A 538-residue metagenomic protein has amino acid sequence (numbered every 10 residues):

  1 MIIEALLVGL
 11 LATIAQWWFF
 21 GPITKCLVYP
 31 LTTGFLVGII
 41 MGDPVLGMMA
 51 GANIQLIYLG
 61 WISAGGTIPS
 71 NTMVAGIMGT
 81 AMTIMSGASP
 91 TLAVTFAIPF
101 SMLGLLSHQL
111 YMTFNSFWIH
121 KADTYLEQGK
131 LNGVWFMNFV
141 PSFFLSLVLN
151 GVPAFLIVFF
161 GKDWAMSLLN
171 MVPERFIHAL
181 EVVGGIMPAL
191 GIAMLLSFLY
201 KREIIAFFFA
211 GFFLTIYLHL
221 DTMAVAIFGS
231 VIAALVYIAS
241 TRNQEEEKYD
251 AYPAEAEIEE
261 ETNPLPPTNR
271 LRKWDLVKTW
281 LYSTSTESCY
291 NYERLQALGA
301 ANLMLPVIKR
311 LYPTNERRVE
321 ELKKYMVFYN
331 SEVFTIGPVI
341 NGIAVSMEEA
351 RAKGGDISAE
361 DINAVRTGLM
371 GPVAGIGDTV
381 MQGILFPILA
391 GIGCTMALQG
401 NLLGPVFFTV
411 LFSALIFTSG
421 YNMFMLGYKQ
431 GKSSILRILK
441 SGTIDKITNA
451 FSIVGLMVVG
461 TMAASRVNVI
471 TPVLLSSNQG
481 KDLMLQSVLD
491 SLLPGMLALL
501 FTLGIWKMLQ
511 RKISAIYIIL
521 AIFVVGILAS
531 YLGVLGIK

Functional and structural regions predicted by a protein language model:
M1-L6, V37-M48, M82-A97, C394-V406 (+2 more regions): Helix-coil boundary and interhelical linker segments in multi-pass alpha-helical membrane proteins
M1-S70, V74: Hydrophobic transmembrane alpha-helices
P30-G42, T83, F209-T215, G504-L509 (+1 more regions): Generic transmembrane alpha-helix motif of multi-pass integral membrane proteins
A93-P188, R310-V459: Helix-loop-helix junctions within the multi-pass membrane cores of secondary transporters/permeases
A93-T95, L218-V231: Loop-to-transmembrane alpha-helix initiation sites
V172-Y217, I453-W506: Glycine/small-residue-rich hydrophobic helix-like segments
H219, G229-A233, G526-K538: Juxtamembrane boundary at the C-terminal end of a transmembrane helix
E247-S358: Soluble N-terminal domains of membrane-associated systems
